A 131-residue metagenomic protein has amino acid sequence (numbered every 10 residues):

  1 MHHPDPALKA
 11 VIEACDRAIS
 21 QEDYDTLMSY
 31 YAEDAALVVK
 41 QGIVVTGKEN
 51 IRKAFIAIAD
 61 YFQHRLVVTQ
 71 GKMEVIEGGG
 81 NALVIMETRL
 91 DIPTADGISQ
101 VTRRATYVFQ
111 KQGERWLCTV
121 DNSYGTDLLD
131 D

Functional and structural regions predicted by a protein language model:
M1-T26, A36-D131: A beta-strand edge to alpha-helix "cap/lid" segment located at domain peripheries
E33: Short glycine-dipeptide loop
